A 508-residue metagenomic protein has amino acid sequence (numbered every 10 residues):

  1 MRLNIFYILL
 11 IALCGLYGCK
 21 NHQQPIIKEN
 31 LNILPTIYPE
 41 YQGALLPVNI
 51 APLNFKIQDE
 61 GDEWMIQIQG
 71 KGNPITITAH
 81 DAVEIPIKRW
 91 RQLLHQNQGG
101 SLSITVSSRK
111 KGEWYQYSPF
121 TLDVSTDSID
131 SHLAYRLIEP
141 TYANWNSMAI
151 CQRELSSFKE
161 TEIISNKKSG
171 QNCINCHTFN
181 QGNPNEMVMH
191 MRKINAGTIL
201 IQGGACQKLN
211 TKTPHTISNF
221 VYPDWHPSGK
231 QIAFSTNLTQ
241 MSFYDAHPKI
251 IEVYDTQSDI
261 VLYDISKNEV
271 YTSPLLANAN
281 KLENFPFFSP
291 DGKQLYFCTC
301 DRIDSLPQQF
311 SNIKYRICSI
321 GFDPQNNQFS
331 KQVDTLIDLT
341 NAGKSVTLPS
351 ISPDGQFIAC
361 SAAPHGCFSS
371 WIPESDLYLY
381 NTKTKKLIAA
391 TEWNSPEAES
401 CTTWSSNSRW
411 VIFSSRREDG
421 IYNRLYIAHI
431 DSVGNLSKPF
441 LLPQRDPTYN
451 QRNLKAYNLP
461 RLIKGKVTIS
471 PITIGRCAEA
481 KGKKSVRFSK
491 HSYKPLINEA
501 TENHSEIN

Functional and structural regions predicted by a protein language model:
M1-I26, N508: Bacterial Sec-dependent N-terminal signal peptides
C19-N508: Sequence signature of WD/YWTD-type beta-propeller architectures
